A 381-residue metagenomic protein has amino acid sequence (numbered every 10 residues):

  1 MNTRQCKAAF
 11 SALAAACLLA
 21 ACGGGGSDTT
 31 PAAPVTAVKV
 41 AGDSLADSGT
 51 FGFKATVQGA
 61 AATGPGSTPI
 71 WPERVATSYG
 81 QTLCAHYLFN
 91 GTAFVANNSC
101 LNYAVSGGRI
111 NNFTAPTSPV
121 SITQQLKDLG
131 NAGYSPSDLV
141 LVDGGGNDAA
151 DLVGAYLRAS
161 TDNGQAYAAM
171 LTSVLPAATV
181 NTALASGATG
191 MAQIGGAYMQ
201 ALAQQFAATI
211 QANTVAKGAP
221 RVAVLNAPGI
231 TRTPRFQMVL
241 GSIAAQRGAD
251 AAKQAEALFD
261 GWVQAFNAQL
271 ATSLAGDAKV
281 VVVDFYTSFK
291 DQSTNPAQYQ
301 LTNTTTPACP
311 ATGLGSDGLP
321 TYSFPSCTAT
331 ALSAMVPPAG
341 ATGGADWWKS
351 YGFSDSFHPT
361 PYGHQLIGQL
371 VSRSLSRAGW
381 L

Functional and structural regions predicted by a protein language model:
N2-F10: Bacterial N-terminal signal peptides that target proteins for export
L13-A15: Terminal low-complexity/disordered tails
L18-A21: C-terminal motif of bacterial Sec signal peptides marking the signal peptidase cleavage site
G23-L381: Conserved active-site regions of diverse hydrolases
